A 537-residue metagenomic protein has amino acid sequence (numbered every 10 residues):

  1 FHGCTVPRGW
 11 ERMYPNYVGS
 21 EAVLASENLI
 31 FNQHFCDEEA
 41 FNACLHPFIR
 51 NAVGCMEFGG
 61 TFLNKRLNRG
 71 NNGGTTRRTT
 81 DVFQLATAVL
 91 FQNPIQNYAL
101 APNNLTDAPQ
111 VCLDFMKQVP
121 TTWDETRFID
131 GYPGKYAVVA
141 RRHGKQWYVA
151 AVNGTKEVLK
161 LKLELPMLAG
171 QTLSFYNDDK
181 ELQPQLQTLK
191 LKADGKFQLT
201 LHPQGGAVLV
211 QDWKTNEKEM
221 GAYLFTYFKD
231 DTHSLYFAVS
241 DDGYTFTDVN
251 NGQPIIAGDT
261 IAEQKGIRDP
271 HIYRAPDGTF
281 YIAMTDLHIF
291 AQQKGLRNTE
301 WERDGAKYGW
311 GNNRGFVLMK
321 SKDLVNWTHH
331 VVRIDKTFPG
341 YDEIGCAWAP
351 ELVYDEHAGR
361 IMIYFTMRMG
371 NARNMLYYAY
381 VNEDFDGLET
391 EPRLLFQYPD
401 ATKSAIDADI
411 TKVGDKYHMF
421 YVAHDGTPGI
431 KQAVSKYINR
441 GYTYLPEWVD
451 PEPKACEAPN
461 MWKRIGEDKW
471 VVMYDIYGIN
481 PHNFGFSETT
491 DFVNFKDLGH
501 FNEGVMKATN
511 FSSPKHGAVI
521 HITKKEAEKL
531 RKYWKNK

Functional and structural regions predicted by a protein language model:
F1-R78: Aromatic- and carboxylate-enriched substrate-binding clefts and catalytic-loop regions of carbohydrate-active enzymes
H2-C4, V152, Y176: Generic beta-strand/beta-sheet core signal
R8-S20, V111-C112, G429, N480-F484: Histidine/acidic-residue-rich catalytic or RNA/ligand-binding cores of hydrolases and nuclease-related proteins
R66-H143: Glycine-rich, aromatic-lined ligand/substrate-binding cores of catalytic and carbohydrate-binding domains
Y132-A169, Q204-V208: Carbohydrate-binding surface patches
F175-D194: Solvent-exposed beta-strand/loop surfaces of large extracellular or lumenal domains
T188-N216: C-terminal beta-strand-rich structural cap/linker in extracellular carbohydrate-active enzymes
N216-A347, V353-K454, R464-W470, Y474-K537: Beta-rich carbohydrate-recognition and catalytic domains
